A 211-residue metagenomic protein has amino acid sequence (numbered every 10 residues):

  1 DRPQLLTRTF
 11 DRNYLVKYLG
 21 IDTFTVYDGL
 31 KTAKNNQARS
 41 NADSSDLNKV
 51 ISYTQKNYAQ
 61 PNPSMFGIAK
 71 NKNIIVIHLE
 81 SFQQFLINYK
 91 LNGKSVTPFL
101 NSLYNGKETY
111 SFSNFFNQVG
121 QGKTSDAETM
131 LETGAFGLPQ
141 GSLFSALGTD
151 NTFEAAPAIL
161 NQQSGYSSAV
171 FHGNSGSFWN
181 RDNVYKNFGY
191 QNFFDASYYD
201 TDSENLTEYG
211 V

Functional and structural regions predicted by a protein language model:
D1-K72, L86-T97, N101-N105, D150 (+1 more regions): N-terminal secretory/membrane-targeting segments
D46-Q55, L138-V211: Catalytic-adjacent loop/helix segments of enzymes that bind and process anionic phosphate/sulfate esters
N62, A69-K70, Q83-I159, D202: His/Cys-centered metal/cofactor-coordination and adjacent catalytic loops
K72-N73, A169: Residue-level detector of short, conserved catalytic/binding motifs and their immediate flanks
N73, I77, S81: Catalytic glutamate of the conserved HExxH
I77, M130, Y185: Short glycine- and Lys/Arg-enriched binding-loop motifs that mark or flank ligand-binding interfaces
S81-Q84, S175-S177: Short, solvent-exposed loop/turn segments at secondary-structure junctions
